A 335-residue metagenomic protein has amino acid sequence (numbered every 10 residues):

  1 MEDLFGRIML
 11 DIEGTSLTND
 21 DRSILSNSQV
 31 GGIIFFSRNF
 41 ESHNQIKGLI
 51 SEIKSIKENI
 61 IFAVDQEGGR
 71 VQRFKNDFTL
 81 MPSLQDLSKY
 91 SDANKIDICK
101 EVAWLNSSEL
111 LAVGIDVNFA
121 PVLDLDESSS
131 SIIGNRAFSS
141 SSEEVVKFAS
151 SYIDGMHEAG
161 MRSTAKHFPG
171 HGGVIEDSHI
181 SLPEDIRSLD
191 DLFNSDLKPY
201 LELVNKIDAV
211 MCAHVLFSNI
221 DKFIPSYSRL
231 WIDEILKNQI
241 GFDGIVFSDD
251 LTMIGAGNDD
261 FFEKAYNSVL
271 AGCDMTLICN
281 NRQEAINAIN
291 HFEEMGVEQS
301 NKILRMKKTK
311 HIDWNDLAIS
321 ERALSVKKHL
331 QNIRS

Functional and structural regions predicted by a protein language model:
M1-F62, Q66, R70-F78, I333-S335: N-terminal hydrophobic targeting/anchoring segments and the immediately downstream early-domain regions of hydrolases
L10-D11, R38-I53, Q72, S150-H157 (+2 more regions): Second-shell residues forming the walls of enzyme active-site clefts
I12-N27, I98-E109, N194-Y200, D260-N267: Short, acidic/polar
G32-R38, D116-V122, G272-T276: Divalent metal-dependent hydrolysis catalytic cores, especially in the metallo-beta-lactamase
E41-G48, Y90-S108, S140-F148, D190-N194: Glycine-rich anion/phosphate-binding loops
K54-P82, C99-L125, V145, I153-P169: Glycine-rich, aromatic-flanked loop segments that form ligand/cofactor-binding clefts across common enzyme folds
N118-S140, P169, G173-D185: Short glycine/serine-rich loop/turn segments
E294-S335: Extended, intrinsically disordered, low-complexity segments
